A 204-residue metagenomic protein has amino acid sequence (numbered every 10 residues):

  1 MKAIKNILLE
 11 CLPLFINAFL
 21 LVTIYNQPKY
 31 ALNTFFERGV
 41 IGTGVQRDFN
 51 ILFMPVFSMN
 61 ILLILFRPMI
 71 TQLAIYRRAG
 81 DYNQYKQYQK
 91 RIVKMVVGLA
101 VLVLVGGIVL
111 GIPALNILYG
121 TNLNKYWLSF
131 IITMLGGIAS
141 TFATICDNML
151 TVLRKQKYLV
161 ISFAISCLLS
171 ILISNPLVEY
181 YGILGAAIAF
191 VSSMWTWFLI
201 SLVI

Functional and structural regions predicted by a protein language model:
K2-T71, G136, S140-T144: Transmembrane helical elements of multi-pass membrane transporters/channels
L8, N50, D81-G98, L102-L110 (+1 more regions): Interfacial transmembrane-helix starts/ends
N17, L21, L63-R67, L104 (+2 more regions): Short runs within selected transmembrane alpha-helices of multi-pass transporters and secretion channels
V22-A31, V105-A114, A189-S193: Alpha-helical transmembrane segments and their membrane-interface junctions in multi-pass membrane proteins
L32, F36-R38, L110-L115, Y119-L123 (+2 more regions): Short helix-capping/hinge motifs at transmembrane helix termini and TM-loop junctions
I41-R47, K90, I108-I138: Interfacial segments at transmembrane-helix termini and the short loops linking adjacent helices
V56-K86, M149-V152: Helix-loop junctions and terminal segments of transmembrane helices in multi-pass membrane transport/translocation
